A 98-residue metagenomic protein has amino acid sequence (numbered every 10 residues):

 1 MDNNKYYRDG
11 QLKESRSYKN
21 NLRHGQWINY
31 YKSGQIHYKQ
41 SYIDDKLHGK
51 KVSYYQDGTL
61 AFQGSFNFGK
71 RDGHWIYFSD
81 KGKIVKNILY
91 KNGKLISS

Functional and structural regions predicted by a protein language model:
M1-S98: Glycine/tyrosine- and acidic-biased, solvent-exposed loop/turn segments at the edges of beta-strands
